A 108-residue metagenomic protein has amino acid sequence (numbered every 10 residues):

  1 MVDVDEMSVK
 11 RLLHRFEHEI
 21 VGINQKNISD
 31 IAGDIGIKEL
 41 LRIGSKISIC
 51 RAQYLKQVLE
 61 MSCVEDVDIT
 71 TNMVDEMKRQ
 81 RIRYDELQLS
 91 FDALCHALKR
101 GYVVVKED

Functional and structural regions predicted by a protein language model:
V2, V9, S29, G36-E39 (+4 more regions): Amphipathic alpha-helical coiled-coil segments and their boundaries
V2-E6, L13-E17, D108: N-terminal pre-domain and mature-chain start segments
R11-H18, K38-C63, E86: Amphipathic, heptad-repeat alpha-helices with coiled-coil/zipper character that mediate oligomerization and scaffolding
H14-G33: Short, charge-rich amphipathic alpha-helices with coiled-coil/heptad character
Q25-I31, S48-V74: Short E/K-rich amphipathic alpha-helical oligomerization segments
G33, Q53, E60, V67 (+3 more regions): Soluble, cytosolic/nucleoplasmic coiled-coil alpha-helices used as oligomeric scaffolds and tethers in large eukaryotic
M73-D108: Amphipathic alpha-helical binding modules
